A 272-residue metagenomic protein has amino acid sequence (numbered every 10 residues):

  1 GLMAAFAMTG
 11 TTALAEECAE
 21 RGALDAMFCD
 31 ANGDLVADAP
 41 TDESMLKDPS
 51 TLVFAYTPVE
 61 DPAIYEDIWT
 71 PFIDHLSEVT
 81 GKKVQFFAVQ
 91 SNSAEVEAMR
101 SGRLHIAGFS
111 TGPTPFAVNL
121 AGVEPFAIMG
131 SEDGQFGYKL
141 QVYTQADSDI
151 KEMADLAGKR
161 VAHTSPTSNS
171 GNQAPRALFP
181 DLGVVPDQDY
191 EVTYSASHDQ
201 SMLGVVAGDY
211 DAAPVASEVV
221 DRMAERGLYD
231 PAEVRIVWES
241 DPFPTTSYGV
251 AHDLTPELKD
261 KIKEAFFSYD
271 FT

Functional and structural regions predicted by a protein language model:
A4-A13: C-terminal segment of classical bacterial N-terminal signal peptides
L14-A94: N-terminal hydrophobic or amphipathic helices and topogenic motifs
F54-S77, G112, Q135-L203, Y210-A212 (+1 more regions): Bilobed "Venus flytrap"/periplasmic-binding protein-like clamshell domains and structurally analogous long
T57-P58, E132-Q141, L228-F266, D270: Periplasmic-binding protein-like
F86-E97, P186-L203, P242-P244: Short helix-initiation/N-cap motifs at beta->coil->alpha
E97-D155: Acidic, polar ligand-binding/catalytic clefts
M99-R100, L156, V205-V206, Y248: Hydrophobic residues within well-ordered alpha-helices
A117-M129, M223-V237: Ligand-binding "clamshell"
